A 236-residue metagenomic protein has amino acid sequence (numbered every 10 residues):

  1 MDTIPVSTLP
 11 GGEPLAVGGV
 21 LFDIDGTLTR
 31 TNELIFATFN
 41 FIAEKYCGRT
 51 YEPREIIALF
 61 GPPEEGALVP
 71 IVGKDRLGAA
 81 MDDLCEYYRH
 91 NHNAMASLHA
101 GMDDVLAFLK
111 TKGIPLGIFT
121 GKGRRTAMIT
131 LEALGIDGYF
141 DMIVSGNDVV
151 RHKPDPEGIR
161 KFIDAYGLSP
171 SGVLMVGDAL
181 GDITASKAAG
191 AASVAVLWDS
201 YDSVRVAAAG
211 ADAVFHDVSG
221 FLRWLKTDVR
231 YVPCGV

Functional and structural regions predicted by a protein language model:
D2-L9, E13-D103, F108: N-terminal helical cap/lid subdomain that shapes the substrate entry/recognition surface in HAD-like hydrolases
E13-L15, T111-I114, Y166-G172, D228-V232: Glycine-rich phosphate-binding loop signature in dinucleotide/nucleotide-binding domains
G19, K153-I183: Conserved Lys-Pro-Asp/Glu-containing loop-to-beta segment of HAD-superfamily phosphomonoesterases, centered on
F39, M102-E132: Substrate-recognition element of Asp-dependent hydrolases with the DxDx(T/V) motif
R49, K74, D137-D141, S169 (+1 more regions): Conserved H-loop
E55, D137-H152: A short, structured active-site edge motif that brings together acidic residues
L174-F215: Acidic, Mg2+-coordinating phosphoryl-transfer loop and its flanking beta/alpha structural elements, shared across
